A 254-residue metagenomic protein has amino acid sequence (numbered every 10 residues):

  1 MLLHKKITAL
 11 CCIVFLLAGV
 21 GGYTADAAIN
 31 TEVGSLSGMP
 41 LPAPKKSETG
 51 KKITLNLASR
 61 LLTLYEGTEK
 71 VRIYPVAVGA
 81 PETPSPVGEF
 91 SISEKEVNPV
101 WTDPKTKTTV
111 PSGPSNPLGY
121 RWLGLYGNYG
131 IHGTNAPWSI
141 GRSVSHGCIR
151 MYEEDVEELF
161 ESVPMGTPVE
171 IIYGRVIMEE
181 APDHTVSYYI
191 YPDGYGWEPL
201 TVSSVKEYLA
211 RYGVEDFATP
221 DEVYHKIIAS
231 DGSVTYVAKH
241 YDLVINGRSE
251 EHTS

Functional and structural regions predicted by a protein language model:
M1-L10: Bacterial N-terminal signal peptides that target proteins for export
C11-G19: Bacterial N-terminal signal peptides
G19-P40: A general sequence property marking short-to-moderate contiguous segments in secreted/outer-membrane adhesion
A28-T31, K105-E250, S254: Exported/periplasmic cell-wall-interacting domains
L36-K51, L57-A58, R72-A80, T102-G113 (+1 more regions): N-terminal post-signal-peptidase region of extra-cytosolic proteins
L55-L61, P117-G119: A short, compositionally biased
A58-L61, Y65-S91, V97: Glycine-rich catalytic cores of cysteine/serine-nucleophile enzymes that process amide/ester linkages in cell-envelope
L62-L64, S85, P99-P104, H132 (+1 more regions): Short, solvent-exposed loop/turn elements at domain surfaces
